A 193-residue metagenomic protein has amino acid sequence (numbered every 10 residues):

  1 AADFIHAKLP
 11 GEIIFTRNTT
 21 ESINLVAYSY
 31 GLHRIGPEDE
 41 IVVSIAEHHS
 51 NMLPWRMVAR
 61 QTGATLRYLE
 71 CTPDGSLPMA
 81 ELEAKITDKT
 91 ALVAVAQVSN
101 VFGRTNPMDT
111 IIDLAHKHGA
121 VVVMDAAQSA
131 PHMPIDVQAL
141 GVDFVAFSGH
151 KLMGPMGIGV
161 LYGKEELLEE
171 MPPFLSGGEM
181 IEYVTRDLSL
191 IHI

Functional and structural regions predicted by a protein language model:
A1-I191: Pyridoxal 5′-phosphate
